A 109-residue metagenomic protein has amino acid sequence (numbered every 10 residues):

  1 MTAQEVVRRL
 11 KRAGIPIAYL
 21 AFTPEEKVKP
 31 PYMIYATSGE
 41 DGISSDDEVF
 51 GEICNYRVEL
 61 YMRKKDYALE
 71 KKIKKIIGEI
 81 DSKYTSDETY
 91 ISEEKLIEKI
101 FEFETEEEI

Functional and structural regions predicted by a protein language model:
M1-S44: Small/polar-rich, solvent-exposed N-terminal microdomains that initiate assembly or binding
E26-V28, G51, E94-L96: A generic structural signal for short, non-catalytic loop/turn and secondary-structure boundary residues
E40-D41, R63-D66: Short Gly/Pro-enriched loop/turn and capping motifs at secondary-structure junctions
E52-K64, I97-E106: Oligomerization/assembly interface segments of phage tail-like spikes and tubes
K71-I109: Acidic-leaning, charged glycine-interspersed low-complexity segments
